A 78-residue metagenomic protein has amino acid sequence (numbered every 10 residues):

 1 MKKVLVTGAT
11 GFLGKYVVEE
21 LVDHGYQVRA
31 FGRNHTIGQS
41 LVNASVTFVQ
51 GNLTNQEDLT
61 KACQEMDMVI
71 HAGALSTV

Functional and structural regions predicted by a protein language model:
K2-Y26: N-terminal Rossmann NAD(P)H-binding glycine-rich loop of SDR-like oxidoreductase domains
T7, F31, V69-G73: SDR active-site strand-loop-helix element
T10, H35, T77: Short, glycine/serine-rich, charged loops/turns that create anion-binding and catalytic segments at active sites
V18, V22, A30-G32, S76: Conserved short hydrophobic patches within well-ordered secondary structure
F31-T36, N52-L53: N-terminal Rossmann-fold cofactor-binding loop
S40-V42, V46-V78: NAD(P)H-binding glycine-rich loop region in Rossmannoid oxidoreductase-like domains and their noncatalytic homologs
